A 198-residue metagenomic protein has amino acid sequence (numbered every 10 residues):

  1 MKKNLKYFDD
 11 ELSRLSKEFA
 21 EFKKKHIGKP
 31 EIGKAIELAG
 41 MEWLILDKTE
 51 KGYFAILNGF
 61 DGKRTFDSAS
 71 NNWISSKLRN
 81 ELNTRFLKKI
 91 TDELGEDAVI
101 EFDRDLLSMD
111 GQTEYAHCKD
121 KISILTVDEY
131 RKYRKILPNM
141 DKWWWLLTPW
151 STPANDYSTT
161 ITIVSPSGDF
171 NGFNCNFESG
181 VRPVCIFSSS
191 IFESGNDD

Functional and structural regions predicted by a protein language model:
K3-D198: Collagenous Gly-X-Y triple-helix signature in extracellular proteins
